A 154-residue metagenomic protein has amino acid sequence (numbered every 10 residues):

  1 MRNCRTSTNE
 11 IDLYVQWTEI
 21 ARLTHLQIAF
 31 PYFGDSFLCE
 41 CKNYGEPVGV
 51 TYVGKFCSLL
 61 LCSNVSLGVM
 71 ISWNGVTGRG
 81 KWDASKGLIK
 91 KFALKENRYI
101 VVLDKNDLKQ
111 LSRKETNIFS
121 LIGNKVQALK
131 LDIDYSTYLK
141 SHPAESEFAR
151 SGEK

Functional and structural regions predicted by a protein language model:
M1-K154: Mixed-charge (Asp/Glu-Lys/Arg
